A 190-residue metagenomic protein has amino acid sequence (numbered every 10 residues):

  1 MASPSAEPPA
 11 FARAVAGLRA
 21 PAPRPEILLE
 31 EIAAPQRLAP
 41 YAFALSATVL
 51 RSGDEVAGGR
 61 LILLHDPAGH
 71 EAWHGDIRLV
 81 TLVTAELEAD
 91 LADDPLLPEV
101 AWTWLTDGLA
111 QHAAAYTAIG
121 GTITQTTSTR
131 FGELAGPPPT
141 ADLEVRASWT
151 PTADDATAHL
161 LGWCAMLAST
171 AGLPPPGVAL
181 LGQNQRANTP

Functional and structural regions predicted by a protein language model:
M1-P35: Short, extreme N-terminal leader segments that mark the start of a protein/domain
R24, A33, S52, E144-R146 (+1 more regions): Interaction-mediating elements
A44-T84: A glycine-rich, hydrophobic loop/mini-helix early in the fold
R60-H65, T126-G136, T140-R146: Aromatic/basic-lined ligand-recognition segments that form π-stacking hydrophobic pockets flanked by Lys/Arg to engage
H74-A89, P139-S148: Glycine-rich, often proline-containing surface loops adjacent to acidic residues and nearby aromatics that form
P95-E133: Short, internal acidic amphipathic alpha-helical interface segments that mediate docking to partner proteins
I119-A135, G177-P190: Short, highly charged C-terminal tails/helix-capping segments
R146-P190: Mixed-charge, glycine-accented linear interaction segment located at domain edges/termini
